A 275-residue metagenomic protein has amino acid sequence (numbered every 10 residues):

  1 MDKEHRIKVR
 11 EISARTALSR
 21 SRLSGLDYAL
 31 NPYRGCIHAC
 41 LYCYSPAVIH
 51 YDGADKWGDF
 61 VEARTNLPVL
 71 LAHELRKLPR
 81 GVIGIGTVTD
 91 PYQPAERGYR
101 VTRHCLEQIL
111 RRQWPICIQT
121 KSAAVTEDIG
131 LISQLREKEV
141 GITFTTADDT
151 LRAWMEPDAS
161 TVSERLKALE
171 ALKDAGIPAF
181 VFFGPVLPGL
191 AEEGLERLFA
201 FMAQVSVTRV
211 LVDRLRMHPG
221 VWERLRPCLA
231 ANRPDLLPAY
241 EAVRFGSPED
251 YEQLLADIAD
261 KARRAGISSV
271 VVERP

Functional and structural regions predicted by a protein language model:
M1-E139, D149-T150, V162, L166: Conserved Radical SAM active-site core
M1-S13, S19-R20, E193-P275: Auxiliary Fe-S-binding modules of radical SAM enzymes
V82-G84, P115-C117, E139-G141, P178-F180 (+3 more regions): Structural preference for beta-strand elements that scaffold enzyme active sites
V88-D90, K121-A123, T143-A147, G184-V186 (+2 more regions): Active-site beta-loop-alpha junctions enriched in small/polar residues
Y99-T102, E137-F144, A191-T208: Short, electropositive alpha-helical surface patch
E107-L110, S133, L169-A175, A259 (+1 more regions): Surface-exposed amphipathic alpha-helices with a cationic face
I118, A123, L187-E196: Active-site glycine- and acidic-residue-rich loops that bind and position anionic ligands or nucleotide-like cofactors
D158, A171-A191, G246: Conserved strand-turn element in the central/C-terminal portion of the radical SAM core barrel that lines
